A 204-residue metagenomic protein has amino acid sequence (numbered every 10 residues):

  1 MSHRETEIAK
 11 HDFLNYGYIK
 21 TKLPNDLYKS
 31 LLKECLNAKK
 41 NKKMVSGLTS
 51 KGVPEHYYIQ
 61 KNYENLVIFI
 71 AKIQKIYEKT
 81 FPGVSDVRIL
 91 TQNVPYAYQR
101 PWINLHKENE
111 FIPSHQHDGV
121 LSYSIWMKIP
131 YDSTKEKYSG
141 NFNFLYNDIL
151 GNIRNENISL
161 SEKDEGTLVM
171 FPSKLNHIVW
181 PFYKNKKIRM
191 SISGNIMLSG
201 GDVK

Functional and structural regions predicted by a protein language model:
S2-P95, N109-I112: Non-heme Fe(II)/2-oxoglutarate
Y96-M170, I178-W180, K187-I188, L198-V203: Catalytic core of non-heme Fe(II) oxygenases with the double-stranded beta-helix
M190-I192: C-terminal "cap" of GNAT-fold acetyltransferases
